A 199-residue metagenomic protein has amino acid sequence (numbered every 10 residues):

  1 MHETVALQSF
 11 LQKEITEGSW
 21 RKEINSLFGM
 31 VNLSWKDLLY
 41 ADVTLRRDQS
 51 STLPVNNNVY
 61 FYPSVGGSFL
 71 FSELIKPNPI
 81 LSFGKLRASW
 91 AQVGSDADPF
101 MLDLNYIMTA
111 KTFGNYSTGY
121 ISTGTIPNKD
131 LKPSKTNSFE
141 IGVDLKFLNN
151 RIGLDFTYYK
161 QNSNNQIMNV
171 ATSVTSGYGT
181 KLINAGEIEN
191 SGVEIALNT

Functional and structural regions predicted by a protein language model:
M1-T199: Extracellular/periplasmic, surface-exposed regions of secreted and cell-surface proteins
